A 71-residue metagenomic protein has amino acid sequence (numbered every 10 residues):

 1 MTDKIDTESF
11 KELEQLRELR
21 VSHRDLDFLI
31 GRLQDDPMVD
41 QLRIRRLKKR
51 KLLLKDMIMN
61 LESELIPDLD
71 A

Functional and structural regions predicted by a protein language model:
D6, F10-A71: Amphipathic, hydrophobic secondary-structure cores in small proteins
